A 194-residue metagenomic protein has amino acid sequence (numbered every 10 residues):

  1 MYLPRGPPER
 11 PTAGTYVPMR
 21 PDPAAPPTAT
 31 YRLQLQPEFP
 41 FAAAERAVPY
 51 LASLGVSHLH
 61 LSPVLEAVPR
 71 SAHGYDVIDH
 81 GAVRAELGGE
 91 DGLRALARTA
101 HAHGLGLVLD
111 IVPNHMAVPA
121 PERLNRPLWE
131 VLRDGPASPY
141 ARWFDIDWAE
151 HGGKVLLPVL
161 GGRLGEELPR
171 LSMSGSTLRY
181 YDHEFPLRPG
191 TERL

Functional and structural regions predicted by a protein language model:
R10-P11: Intrinsically disordered, low-complexity segments enriched in serine/threonine/proline/glycine and often basic
P18-L194: Acidic/aromatic-lined carbohydrate-recognition and catalytic surfaces of CAZymes acting on diverse glycans
